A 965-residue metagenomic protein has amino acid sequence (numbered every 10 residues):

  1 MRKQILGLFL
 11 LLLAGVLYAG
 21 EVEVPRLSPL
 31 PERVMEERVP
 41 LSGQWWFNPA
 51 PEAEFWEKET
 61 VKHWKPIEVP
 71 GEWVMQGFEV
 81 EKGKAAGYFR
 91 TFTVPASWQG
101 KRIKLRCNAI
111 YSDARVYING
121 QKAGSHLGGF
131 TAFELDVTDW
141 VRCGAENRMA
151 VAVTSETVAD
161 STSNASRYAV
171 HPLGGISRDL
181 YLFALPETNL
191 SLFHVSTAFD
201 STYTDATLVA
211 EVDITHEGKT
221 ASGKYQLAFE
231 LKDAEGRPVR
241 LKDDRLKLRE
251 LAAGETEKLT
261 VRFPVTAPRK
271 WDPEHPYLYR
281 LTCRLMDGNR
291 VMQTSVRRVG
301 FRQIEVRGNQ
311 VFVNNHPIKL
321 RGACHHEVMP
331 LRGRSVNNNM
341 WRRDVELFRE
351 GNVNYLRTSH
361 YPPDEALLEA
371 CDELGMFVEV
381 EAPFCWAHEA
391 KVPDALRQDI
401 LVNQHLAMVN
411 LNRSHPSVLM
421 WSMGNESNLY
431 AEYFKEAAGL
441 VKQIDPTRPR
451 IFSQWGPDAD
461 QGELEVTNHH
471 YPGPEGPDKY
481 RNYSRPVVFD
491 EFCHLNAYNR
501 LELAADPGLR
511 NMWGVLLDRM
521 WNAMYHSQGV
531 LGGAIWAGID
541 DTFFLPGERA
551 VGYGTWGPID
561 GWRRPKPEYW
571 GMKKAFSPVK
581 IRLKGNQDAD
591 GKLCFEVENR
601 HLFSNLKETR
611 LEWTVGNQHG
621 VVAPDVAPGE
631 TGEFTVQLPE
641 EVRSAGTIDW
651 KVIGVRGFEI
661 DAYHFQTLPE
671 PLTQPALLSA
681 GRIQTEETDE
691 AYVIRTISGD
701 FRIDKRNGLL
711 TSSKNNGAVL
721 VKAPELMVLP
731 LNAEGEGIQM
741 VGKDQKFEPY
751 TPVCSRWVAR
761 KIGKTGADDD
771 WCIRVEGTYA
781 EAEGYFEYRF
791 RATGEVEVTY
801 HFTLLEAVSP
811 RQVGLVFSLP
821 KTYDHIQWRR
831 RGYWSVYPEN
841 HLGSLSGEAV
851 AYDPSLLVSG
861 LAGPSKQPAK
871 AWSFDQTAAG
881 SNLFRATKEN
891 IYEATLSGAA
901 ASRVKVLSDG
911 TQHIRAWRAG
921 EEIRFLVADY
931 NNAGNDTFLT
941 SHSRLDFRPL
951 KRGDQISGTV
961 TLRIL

Functional and structural regions predicted by a protein language model:
G20-R106, A159-R167, L173-I176, T542-E548 (+4 more regions): Extended carbohydrate-recognition surfaces in non-catalytic/accessory domains of CAZymes and lectin-like proteins
P25, D139-D205, K219, D244 (+9 more regions): An acidic-aromatic loop/edge-strand motif
P25-E32, W46, A50, G83-L192 (+3 more regions): Accessory beta-strand-rich segments of carbohydrate-active enzymes
P31, E36-F55, S161, H171-G175 (+6 more regions): Substrate-binding clefts and catalytic carboxylate motifs of secreted carbohydrate-active enzymes
P70-V94, W98-I118, G124-L127, F183 (+7 more regions): Active-site-adjacent substrate/metal-binding segments within catalytic domains of carbohydrate-active enzymes
D205-R249, K592-P624, E633-V636, S644-G654: Beta-strand-rich binding/interaction modules
D272, E641-R643, L672-L965: Beta-strand/loop-rich accessory regions of lumenal/periplasmic or secreted enzymes, predominantly carbohydrate-active
V345-F348, Y355-W562, P567, G585: Substrate-binding/catalytic cleft of secreted carbohydrate-active enzymes, primarily glycoside hydrolases
